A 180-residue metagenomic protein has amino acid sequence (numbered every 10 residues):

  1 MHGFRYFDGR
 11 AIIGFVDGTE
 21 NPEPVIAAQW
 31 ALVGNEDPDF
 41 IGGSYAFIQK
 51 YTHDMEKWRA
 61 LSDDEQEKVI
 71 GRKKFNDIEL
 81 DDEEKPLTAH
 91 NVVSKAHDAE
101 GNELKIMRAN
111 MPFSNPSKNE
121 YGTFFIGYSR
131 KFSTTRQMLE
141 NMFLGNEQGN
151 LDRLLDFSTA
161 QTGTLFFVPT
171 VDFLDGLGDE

Functional and structural regions predicted by a protein language model:
M1-E180: Long, histidine/aromatic-enriched segments associated with O2/redox biology
